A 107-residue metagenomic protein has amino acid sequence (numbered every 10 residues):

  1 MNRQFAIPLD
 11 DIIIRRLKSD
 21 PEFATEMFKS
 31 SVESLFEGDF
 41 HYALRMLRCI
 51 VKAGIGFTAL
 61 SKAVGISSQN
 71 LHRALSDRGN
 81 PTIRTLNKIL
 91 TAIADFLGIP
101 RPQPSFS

Functional and structural regions predicted by a protein language model:
M1-L44: N-terminal flexible/basic segments that precede or flank functional cores
M1-R3, P102-S107: Intrinsically disordered, low-complexity and often Lys/Arg-enriched segments
P21, T25, F40, F57 (+2 more regions): Alpha-helix N-cap/helix-initiation sites
F40-G54: Short, amphipathic alpha-helical "recognition" segments used to contact nucleic acids or chromatin
A53-H72: Short alpha-helical DNA-recognition segment
S76-D77, A94: Residue-level detection of the helix-turn-helix DNA-binding "recognition helix"
I83-P100: DNA major-groove recognition helix of helix-turn-helix/homeodomain DNA-binding modules
